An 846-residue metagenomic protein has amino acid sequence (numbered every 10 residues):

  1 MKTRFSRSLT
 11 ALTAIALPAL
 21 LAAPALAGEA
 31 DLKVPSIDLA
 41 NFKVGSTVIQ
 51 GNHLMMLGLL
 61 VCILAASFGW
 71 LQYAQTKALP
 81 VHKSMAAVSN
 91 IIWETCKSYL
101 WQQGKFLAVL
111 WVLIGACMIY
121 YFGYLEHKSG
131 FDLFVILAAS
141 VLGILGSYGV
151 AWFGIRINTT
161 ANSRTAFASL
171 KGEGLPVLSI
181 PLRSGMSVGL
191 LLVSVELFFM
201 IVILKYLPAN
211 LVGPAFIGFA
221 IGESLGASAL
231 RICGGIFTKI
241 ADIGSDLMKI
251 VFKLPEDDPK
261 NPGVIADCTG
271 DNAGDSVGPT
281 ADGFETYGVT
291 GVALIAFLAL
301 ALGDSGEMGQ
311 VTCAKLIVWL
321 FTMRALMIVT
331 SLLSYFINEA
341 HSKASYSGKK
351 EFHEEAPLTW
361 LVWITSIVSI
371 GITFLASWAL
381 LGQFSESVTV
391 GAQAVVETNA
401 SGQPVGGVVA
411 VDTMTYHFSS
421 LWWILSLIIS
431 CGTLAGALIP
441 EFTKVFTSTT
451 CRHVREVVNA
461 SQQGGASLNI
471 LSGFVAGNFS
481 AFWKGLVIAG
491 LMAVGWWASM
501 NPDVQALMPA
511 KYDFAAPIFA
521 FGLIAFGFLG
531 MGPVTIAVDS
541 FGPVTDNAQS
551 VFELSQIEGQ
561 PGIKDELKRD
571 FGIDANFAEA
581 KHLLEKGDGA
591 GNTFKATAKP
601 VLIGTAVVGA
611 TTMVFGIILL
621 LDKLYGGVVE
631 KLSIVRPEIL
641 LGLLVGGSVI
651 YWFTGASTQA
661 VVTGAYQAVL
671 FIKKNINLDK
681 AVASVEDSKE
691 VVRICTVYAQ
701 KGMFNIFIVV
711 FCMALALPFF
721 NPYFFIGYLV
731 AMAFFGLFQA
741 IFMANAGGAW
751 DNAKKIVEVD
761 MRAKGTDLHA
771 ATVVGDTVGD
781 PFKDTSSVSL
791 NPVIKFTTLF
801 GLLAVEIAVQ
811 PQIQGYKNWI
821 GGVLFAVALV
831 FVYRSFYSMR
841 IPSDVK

Functional and structural regions predicted by a protein language model:
K2-K846: Hydrophobic packing and interface segments
